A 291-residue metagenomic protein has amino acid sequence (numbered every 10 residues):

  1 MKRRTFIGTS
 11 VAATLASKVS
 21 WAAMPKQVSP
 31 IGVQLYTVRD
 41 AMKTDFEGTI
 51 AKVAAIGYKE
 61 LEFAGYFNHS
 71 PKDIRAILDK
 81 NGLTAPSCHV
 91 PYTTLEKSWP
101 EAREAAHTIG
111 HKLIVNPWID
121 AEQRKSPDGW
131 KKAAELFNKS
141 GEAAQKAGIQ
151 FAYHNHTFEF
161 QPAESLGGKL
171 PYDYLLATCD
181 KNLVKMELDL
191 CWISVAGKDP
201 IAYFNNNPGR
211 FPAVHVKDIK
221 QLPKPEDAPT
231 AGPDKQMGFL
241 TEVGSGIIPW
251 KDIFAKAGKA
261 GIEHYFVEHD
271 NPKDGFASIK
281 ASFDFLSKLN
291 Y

Functional and structural regions predicted by a protein language model:
R4-A23: N-terminal export signals
V19-T44, K52: C-terminal segment of N-terminal export signals and the immediately downstream linker at the start of the mature
K26, A51-A55, H69-A85, S98-H111 (+4 more regions): Acidic (Asp/Glu)-rich catalytic clusters
S29-Q34, L61-F63, A85-C88, I114-N116 (+4 more regions): Hydrophobic faces of well-ordered beta-strands that scaffold small-molecule active sites in alpha/beta enzyme cores
V33, V53, L61, L78 (+6 more regions): Conserved, mostly hydrophobic/aromatic
Y36-V38, A64-Y66, V90-T93, I119-A121 (+4 more regions): Active-site beta-loop-alpha junctions enriched in small/polar residues
E60, F67, T84, Y92-K185 (+1 more regions): Active-site acidic/histidine proton-transfer and metal-coordination neighborhood in alpha/beta enzyme cores
K146-I247: Acidic/histidine-rich catalytic cores of soluble enzymes
